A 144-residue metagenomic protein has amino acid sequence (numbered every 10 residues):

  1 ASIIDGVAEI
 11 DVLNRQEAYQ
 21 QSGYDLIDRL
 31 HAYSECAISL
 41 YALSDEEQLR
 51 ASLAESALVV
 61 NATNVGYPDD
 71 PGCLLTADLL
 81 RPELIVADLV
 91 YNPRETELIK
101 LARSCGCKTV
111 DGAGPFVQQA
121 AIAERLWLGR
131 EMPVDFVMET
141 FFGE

Functional and structural regions predicted by a protein language model:
A1-I3, V59-A62, F116-R125: Active-site-proximal catalytic alpha-helix in oxidoreductases
I3-E9, S104-K108: Conserved S-adenosyl-L-methionine
G6-S34: NAD(P)-binding Rossmann-fold cofactor-contacting core
Q21-Y24, D69-P71, Q119-I122: Short, charged, surface-exposed secondary-structure boundary motifs
D28, A32-E35, L58, V65 (+4 more regions): Generic secondary-structure signature for well-ordered alpha-helical cores
C36-T109: Rossmann-like adenosine-cofactor binding region
L89-E144: Adenosine-phosphate binding glycine-rich loop
